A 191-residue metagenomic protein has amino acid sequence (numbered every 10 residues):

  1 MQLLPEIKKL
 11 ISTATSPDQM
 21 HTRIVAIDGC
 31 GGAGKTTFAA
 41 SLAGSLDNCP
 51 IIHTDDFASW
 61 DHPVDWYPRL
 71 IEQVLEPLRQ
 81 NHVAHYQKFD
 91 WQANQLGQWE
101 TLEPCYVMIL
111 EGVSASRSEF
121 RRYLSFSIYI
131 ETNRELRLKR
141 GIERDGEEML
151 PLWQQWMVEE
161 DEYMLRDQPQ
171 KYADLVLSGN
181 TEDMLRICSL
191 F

Functional and structural regions predicted by a protein language model:
M1-D18, R122-F126, E143, E147 (+1 more regions): NTP-dependent small-molecule kinase module
M20-H21, D47, L102-P104, R122-Y123 (+1 more regions): Short loop/turn elements that form and flank the Walker-type P-loop nucleotide-binding site in RecA-like NTPase cores
C30: P-loop (Walker A) phosphate-binding loop of NTP-binding proteins
K35: Conserved lysine of the Walker
F38: Hydrophobic positions on the alpha1 helix immediately C-terminal to the Walker A/P-loop
P50-I52, D56-L110: Conserved nucleotide-sensing/catalytic segment adjacent to the nucleotide-binding pocket in NTP-handling enzymes
G97-D145, R166: ATP-dependent NMP and nucleoside kinases share a basic, alpha-helical "lid"
